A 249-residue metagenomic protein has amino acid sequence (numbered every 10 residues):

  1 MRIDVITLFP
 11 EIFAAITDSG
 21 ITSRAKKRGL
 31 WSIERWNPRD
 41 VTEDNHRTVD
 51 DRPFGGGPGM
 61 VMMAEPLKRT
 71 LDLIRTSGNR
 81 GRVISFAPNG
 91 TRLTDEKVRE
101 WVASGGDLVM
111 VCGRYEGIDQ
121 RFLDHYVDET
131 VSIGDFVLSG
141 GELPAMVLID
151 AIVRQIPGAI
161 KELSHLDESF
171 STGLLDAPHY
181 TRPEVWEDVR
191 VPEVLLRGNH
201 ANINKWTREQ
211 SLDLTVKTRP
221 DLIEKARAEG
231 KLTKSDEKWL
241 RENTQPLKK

Functional and structural regions predicted by a protein language model:
M1, P183-K249: SAM-dependent methyltransferases
M1-D40: Glycine-rich, flexible N-terminal cofactor/catalytic loop recognition
D4-I6, E34-W36, R82-I84, L108-V109 (+1 more regions): Hydrophobic/aromatic beta-strand patches that form the interior of the parallel beta-sheet core in alpha/beta enzyme
R35-G56: Short, surface-exposed acidic-centric catalytic microdomains
V49-T70: Short, structured active-site "lid" loops
M63-R114, Q120, P157: S-adenosyl-L-methionine/SAH cofactor-binding core of RNA-modifying enzymes
I118, F122-S169: Structured adenosyl-cofactor binding patch, chiefly the S-adenosyl-L-methionine
L143, Q155-V194: Internal, active-site/partner-interface "lid" segment
